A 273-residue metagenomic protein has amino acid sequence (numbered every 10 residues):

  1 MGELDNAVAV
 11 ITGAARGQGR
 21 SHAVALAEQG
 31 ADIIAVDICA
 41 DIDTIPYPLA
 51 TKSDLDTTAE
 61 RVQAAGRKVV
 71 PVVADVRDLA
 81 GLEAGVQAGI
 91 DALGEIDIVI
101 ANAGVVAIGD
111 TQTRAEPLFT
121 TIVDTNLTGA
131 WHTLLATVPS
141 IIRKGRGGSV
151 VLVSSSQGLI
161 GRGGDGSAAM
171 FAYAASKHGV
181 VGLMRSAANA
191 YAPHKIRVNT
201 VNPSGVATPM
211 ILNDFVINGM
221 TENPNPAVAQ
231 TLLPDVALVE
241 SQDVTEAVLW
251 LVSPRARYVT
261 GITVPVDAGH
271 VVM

Functional and structural regions predicted by a protein language model:
G2-A40: Canonical Rossmann dinucleotide-binding motif of NAD(H)/NADP(H)-dependent dehydrogenases/reductases, specifically
K52-S53, V73-G85, E116, S241-D243: The beta1-alpha1 cofactor-binding region of Rossmann-like NAD(H)/NADP(H)-dependent oxidoreductases
D110-T111, A115-V123, A229: Substrate-binding pocket helix/loop in short-chain dehydrogenase/reductase
V151-G179, M184-P193, G205-V206: Catalytic loop of short-chain dehydrogenase/reductase
A192, R197, V259-G261: Short, small/polar-rich loop/turn modules that mediate ligand/substrate recognition or access, typified
M220-D243: Catalytic Tyr-x(3-8)-Lys segment
V248-L249, T260-M273: Short C-terminal tail/terminal secondary-structure segment of NAD(P)H-dependent dehydrogenase/reductase domains
